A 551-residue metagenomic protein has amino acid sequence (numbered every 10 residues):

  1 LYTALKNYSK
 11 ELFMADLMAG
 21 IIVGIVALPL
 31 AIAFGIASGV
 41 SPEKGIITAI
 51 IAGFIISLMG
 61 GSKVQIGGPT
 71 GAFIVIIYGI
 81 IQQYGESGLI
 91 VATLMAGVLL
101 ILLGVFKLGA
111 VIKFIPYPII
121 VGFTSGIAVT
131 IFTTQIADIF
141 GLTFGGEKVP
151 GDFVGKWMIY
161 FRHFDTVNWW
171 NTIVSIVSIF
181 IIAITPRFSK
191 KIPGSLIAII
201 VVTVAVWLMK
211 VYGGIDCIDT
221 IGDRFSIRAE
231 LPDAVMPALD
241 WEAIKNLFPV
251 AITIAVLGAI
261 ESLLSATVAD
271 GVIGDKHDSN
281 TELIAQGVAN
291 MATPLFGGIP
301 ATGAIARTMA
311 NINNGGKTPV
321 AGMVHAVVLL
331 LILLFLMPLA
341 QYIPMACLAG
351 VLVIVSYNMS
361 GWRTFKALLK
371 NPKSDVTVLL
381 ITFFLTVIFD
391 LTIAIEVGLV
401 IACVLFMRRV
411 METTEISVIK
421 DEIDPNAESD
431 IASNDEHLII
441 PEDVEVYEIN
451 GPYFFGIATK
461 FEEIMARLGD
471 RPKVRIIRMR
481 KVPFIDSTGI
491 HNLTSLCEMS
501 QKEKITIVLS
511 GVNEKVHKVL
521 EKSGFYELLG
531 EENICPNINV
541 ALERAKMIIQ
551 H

Functional and structural regions predicted by a protein language model:
L1-K420, P425, G524: Transmembrane helical cores of multi-pass ion-transport proteins
A19, I179, A183, T459 (+3 more regions): Short, contiguous clusters of charged residues that form electrostatic/catalytic patches at enzyme active sites, used
G67, G122, R478, L509-S510 (+1 more regions): Active-site-adjacent beta-strand anchor residues
I77, W157, F461-M465, A541 (+1 more regions): Generic hydrophobic alpha-helical segments
V327, V516-H517, P536: Short secondary-structure capping/turn micro-motifs that flank functional sites
N358-L528, K546-I549: The feature marks cytosolic C-terminal regulatory regions of anion transporters and related permeases
L528-R544: Short acidic-hydrophobic, aromatic-tinged amphipathic segments that line or gate anion-handling sites
